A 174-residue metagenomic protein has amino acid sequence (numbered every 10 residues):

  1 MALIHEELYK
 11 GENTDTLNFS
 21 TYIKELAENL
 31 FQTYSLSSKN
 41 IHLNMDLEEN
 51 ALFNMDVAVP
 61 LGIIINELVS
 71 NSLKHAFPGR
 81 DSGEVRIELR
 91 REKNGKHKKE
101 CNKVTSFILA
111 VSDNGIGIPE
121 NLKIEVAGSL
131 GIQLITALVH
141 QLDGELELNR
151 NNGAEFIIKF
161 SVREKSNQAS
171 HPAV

Functional and structural regions predicted by a protein language model:
L3, T16-T33, E88-N94: Short beta-to-alpha transition helix within the HATPase_c
T14-L17, L36-V69, L73-V85, V126: Conserved short strand/loop->alpha-helix "switch" segment adjacent to the catalytic nucleotide/phosphoryl-transfer site
S82-K103: Short beta-strand/loop element within the Bergerat-fold HATPase_c
K96-I132: Glycine-rich/acidic phosphate-handling loop/turn and adjacent ATP-lid/helix of nucleotide-binding kinase/ATPase domains
G117, N151-I157: Glycine-rich nucleotide-binding loop
L142-N149: Glycine-rich ATP-binding loops of the HATPase_c
I158-V174: C-terminal end segment of the histidine kinase catalytic
